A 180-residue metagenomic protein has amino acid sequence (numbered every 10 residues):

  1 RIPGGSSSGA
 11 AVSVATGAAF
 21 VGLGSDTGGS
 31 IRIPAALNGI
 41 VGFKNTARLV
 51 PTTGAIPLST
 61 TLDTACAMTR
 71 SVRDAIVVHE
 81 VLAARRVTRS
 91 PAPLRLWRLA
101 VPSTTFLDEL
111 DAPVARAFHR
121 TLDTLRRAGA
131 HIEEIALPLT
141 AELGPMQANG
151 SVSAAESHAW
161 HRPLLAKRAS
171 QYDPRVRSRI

Functional and structural regions predicted by a protein language model:
R1-H79: Short glycine/serine-rich loop segments
V81-I180: Amidase signature
